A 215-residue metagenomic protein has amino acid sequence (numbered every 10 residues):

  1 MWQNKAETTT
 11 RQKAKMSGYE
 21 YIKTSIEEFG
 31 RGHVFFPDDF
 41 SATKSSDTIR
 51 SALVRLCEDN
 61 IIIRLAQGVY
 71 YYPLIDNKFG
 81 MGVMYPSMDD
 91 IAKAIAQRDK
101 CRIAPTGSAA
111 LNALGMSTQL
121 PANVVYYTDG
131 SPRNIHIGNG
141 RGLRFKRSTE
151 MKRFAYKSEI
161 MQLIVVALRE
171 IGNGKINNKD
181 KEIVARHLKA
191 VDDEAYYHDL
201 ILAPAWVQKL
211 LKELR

Functional and structural regions predicted by a protein language model:
M1-M16, E213: Intrinsically disordered, low-complexity and often Lys/Arg-enriched segments
M16-A94: Short beta-edge/loop segments at beta->alpha junctions of small alpha/beta modules that act as binding/recognition
F36-P37, T106, N123, D180: Short coil/turn segments at secondary-structure boundaries
I49, T106-G107, I160: Amphipathic alpha-helical interface surfaces
L65-G68, C101-G138, G142: Short gly/ser-rich loop at a beta-strand->alpha-helix junction or flexible surface loop bordering the NTP-binding
V83-T106, A113: Helix-adjacent hinge/juxtasegments
I95, L114, A167-I171: Generic structural signal for hydrophobic core residues of well-folded globular domains
S148-R215: Hydrophobic alpha-helical interaction segments
